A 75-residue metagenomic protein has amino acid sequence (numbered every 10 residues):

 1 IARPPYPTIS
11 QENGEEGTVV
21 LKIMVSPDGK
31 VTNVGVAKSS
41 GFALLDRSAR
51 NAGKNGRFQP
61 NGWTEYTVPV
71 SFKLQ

Functional and structural regions predicted by a protein language model:
I1-K22, R47-Q75: Short proline/glycine- and basic residue-enriched helix-capping loop/turn segments at helix->loop/beta transitions
T8-I9, K38-A43: A short acidic/small-residue loop/turn micro-motif
G14, A37-K38: A generic structural signal for short
V25-S26: Short, acidic, Ser/Thr-enriched surface-loop or helix-capping motifs
